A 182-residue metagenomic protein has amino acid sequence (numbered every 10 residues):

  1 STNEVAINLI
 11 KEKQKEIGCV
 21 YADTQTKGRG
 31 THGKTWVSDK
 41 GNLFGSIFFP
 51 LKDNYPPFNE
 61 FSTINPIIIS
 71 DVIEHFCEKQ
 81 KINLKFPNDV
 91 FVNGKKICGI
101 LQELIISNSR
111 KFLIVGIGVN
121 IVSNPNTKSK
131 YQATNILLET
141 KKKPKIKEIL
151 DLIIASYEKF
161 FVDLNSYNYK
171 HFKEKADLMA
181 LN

Functional and structural regions predicted by a protein language model:
S1-H75, K79: N-terminal lobe of the biotin/lipoate ligase/transferase fold
T2, G45, D89, G118 (+1 more regions): Residue-level signal for inorganic ion chemistry
Q14-K15, S38-K40, K85, S109 (+1 more regions): A generic fold-level signal
I17, D23, P87, I97-L101: Conserved beta-strand residues within beta-sheet cores
D23-Q25, V90, V119: Active-site metal-binding loops of divalent metal-dependent hydrolases
D53-K81, V92-N182: Long, positively charged amphipathic alpha-helical accessory segments at protein N-termini or as interdomain linkers
F86, F91-V92: Glycine- and Gly-Pro-enriched alpha-helical subdomains that act as flexible, kink-prone "lid/hinge" or packing modules
